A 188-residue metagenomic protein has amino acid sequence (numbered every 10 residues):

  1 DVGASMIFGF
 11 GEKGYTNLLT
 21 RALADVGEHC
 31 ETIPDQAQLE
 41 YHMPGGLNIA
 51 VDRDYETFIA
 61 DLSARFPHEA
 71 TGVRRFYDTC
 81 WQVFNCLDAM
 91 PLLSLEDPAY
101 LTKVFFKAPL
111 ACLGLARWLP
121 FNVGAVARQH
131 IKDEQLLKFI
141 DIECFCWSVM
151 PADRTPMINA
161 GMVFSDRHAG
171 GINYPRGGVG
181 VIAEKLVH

Functional and structural regions predicted by a protein language model:
V2-Q38: N-terminal FAD cofactor-binding segment of flavoenzymes
I7, H68, A111, L115 (+2 more regions): Conserved aromatic-histidine-acidic binding/catalytic patches
E12-T16, Y55, V73, L119-P120 (+2 more regions): A structural signal for well-ordered alpha-helical scaffolds and beta->alpha junctions
T20, I59, S63, V187-H188: Class I S-adenosyl-L-methionine
E40-H42: Residue-level detector of beta-strand face positions
P44-T155: Rossmann-like flavin
W118, R128, A160-H188: Helical element adjacent to the flavin cofactor pocket in flavoenzyme catalytic cores
